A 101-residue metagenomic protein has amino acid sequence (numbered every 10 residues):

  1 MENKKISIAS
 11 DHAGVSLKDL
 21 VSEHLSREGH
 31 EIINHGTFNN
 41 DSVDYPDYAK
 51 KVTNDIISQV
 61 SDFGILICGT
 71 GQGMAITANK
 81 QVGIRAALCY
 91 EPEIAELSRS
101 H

Functional and structural regions predicted by a protein language model:
M1, I56-V60, R99-H101: Solvent-exposed alpha-helices and their adjacent loops that cap or buttress functional pockets in soluble metabolic
K4-S16, P92-H101: C-terminal binding/interaction regions
S7-R27, I32: Glycine-rich phosphate/diphosphate-binding loop of Rossmann-like nucleotide-binding domains
H12, S16, N40-D47, G69 (+2 more regions): Residues at secondary-structure transition points
E31-S42: A short beta-strand-loop structural module common to alpha/beta enzyme folds
Y48-T70: Short, structured active-site "lid" loops
G64-H101: Mid-chain, well-packed structural core segment of small domains
